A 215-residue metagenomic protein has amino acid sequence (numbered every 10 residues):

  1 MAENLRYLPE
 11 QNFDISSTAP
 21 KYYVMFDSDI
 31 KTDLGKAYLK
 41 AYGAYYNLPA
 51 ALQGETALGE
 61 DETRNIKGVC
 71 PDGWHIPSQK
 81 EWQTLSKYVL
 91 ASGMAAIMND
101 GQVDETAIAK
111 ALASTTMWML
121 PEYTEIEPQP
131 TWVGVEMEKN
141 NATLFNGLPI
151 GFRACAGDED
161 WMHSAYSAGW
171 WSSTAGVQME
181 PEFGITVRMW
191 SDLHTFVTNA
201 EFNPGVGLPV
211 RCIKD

Functional and structural regions predicted by a protein language model:
M1-D215: Conserved positions within compact, well-structured domain cores
